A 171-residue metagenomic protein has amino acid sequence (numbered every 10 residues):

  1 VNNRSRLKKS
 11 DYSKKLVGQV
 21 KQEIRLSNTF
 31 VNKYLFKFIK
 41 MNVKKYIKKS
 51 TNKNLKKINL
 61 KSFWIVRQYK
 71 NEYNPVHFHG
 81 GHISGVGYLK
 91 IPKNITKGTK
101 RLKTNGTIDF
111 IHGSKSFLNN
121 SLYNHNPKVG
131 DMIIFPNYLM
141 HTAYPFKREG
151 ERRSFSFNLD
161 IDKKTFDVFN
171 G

Functional and structural regions predicted by a protein language model:
V1-N54, W64, N71-N74: Non-heme Fe(II)/2-oxoglutarate
I58-N59: Long, charged, glycine-rich C-terminal linkers/tails
S62-I134, T142-Y144, G150-E151, I161-N170: Catalytic core of non-heme Fe(II) oxygenases with the double-stranded beta-helix
L139: A generic "binding-loop/recognition-motif" signal
F155: Non-catalytic ligand/cofactor/substrate-binding and regulatory segments of enzyme domains
